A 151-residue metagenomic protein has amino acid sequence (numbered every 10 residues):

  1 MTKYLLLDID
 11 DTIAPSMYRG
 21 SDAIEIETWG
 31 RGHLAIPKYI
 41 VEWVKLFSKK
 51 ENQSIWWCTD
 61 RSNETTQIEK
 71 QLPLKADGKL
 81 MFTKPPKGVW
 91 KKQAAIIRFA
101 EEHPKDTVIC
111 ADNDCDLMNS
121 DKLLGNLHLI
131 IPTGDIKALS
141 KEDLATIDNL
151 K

Functional and structural regions predicted by a protein language model:
M1-T2, K151: Short intrinsically disordered terminal tails
T2-W90: Alpha-helical substrate-recognition element adjacent to the catalytic core
N63-K151: C-terminal cap/substrate-recognition subdomain and adjoining C-terminal extension of metal-dependent phosphatase-like
